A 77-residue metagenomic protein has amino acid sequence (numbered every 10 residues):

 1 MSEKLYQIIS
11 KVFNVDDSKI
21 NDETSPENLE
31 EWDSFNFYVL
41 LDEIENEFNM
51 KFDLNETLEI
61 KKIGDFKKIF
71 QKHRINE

Functional and structural regions predicted by a protein language model:
M1-L41, N46-E77: Phosphopantetheine-dependent thiolation modules in NRPS/PKS and related acyl-activating systems
